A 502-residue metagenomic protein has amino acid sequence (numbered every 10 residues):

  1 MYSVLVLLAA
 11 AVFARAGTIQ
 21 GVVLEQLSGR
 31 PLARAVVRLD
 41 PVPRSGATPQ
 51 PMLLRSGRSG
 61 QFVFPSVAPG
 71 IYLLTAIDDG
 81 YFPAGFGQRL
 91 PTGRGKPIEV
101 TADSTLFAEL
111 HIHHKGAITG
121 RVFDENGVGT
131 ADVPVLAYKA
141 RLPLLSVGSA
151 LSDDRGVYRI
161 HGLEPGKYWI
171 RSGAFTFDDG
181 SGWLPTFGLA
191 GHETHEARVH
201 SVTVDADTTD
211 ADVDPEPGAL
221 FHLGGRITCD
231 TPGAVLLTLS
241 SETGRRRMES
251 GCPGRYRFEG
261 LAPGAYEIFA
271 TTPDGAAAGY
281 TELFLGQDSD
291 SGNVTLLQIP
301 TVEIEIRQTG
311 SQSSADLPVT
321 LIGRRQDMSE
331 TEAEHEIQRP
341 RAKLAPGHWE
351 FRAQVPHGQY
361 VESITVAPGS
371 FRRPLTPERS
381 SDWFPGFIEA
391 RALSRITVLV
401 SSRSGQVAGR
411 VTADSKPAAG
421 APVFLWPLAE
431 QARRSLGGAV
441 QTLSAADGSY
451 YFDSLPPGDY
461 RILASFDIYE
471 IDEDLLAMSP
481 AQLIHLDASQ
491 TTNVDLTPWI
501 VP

Functional and structural regions predicted by a protein language model:
Y2-P502: Long luminal/extracellular ectodomains of secretory-pathway precursor proteins
